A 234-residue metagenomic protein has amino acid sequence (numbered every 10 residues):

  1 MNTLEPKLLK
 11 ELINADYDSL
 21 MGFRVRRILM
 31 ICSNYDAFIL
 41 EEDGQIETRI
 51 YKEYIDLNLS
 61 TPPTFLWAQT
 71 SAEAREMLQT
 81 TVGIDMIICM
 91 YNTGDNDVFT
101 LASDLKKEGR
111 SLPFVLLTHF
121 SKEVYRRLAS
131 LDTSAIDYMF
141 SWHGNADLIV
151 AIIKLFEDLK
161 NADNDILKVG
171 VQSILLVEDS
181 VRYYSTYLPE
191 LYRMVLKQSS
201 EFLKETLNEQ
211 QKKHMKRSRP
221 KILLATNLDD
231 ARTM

Functional and structural regions predicted by a protein language model:
M1-D18, N34, W67-Q69, V115-Y183 (+2 more regions): Output/docking surface of receiver
N2-T3, L29-L66, R182-L223: Two-component/phosphorelay signaling modules centered on CheY-like receiver
P6-K10, D36-Y51, S60-P62, W67-F114 (+4 more regions): Conserved phosphotransfer microenvironments
A15-R24, D229-M234: Short amphipathic alpha-helices and their capping/turn segments at secondary-structure boundaries
G22, L59, L167-V169, K216: Short, flexible hinge/linker loops that cap or flank conserved catalytic cores
R24-R27, Q172: Nucleotide donor/acceptor-binding cores
T100, A151, T186-P189: Generic recognition of short, well-ordered alpha-helical segments
